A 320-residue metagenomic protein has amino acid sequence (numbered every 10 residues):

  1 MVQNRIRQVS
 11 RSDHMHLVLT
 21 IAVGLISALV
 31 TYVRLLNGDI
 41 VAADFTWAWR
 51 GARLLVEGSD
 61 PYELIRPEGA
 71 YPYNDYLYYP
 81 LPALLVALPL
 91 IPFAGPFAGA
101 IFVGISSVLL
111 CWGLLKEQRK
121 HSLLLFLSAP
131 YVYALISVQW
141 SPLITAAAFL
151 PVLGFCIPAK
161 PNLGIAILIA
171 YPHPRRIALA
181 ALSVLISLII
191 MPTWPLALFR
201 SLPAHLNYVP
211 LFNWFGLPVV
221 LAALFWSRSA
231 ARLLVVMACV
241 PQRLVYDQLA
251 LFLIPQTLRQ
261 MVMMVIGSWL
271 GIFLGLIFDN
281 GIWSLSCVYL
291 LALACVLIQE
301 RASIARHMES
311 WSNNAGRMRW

Functional and structural regions predicted by a protein language model:
V2-L153, I169-W320: Primarily membrane-embedded glycan-assembly and transfer machineries that use lipid-linked glycans
C156: Active-site and donor-binding regions of nucleotide-sugar-utilizing enzymes
A159-I169: Internal transmembrane alpha-helix with an interfacial aromatic "cap," most often the third helix
